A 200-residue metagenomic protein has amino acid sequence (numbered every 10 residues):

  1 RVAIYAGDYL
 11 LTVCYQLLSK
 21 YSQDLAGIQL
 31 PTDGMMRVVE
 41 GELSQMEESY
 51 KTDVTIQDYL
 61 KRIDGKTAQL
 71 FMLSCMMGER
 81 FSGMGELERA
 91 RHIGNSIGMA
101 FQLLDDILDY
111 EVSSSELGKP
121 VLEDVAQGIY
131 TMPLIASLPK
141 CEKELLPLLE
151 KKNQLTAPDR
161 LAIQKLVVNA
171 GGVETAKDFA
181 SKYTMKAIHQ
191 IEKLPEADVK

Functional and structural regions predicted by a protein language model:
R1-K200: All-alpha prenyltransferase/terpene-synthase fold signal
